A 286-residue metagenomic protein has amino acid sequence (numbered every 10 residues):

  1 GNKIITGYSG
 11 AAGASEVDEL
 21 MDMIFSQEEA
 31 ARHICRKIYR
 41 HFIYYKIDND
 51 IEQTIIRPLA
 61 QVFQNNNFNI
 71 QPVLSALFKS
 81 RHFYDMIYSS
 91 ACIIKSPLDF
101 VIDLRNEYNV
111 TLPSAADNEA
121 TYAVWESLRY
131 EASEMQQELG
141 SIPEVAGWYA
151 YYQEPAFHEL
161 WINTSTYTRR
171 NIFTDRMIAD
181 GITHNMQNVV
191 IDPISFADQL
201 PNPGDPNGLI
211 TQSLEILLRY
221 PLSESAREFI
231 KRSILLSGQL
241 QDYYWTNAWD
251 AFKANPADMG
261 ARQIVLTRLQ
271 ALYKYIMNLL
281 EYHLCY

Functional and structural regions predicted by a protein language model:
G1-Y39: Acidic, aromatic-lined catalytic clefts of primarily extracellular/periplasmic carbohydrate-active enzymes that remodel
Q27, A31-N66, L74-Y286: Flexible, low-complexity segments enriched for small/polar residues
